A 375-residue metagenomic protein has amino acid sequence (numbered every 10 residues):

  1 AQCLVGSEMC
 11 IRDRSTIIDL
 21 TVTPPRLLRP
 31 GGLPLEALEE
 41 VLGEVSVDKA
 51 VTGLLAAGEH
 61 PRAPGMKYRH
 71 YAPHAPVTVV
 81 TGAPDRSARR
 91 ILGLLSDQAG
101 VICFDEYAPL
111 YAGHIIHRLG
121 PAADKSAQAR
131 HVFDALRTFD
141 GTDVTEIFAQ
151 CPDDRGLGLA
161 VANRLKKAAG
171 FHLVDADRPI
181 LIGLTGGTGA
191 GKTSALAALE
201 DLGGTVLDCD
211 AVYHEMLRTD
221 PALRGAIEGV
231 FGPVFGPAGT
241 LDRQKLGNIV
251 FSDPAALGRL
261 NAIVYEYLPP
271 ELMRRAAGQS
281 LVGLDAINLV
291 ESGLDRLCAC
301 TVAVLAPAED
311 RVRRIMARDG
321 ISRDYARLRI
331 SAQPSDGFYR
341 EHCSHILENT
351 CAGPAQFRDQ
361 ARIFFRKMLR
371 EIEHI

Functional and structural regions predicted by a protein language model:
A1-G6, I11: Single conserved hydrophobic/aromatic residue that forms the stacking wall/gate of nucleotide- or nucleobase-binding
E59-G156, A160-G170: A C-terminal functional module that forms or caps the active site or interfaces directly with catalytic machinery
H131, L136, E271-L272, R296-L297 (+3 more regions): Small-molecule kinase domains that catalyze NTP-dependent phosphoryl transfer to phosphate-bearing small molecules
I182-L184: Hydrophobic anchor at the beta1->P-loop junction of P-loop NTPases
A190: ATP-binding Walker
T193: Walker A/P-loop
A211-S280: ATP-dependent small-molecule kinase phosphotransfer cores that center on conserved nucleotide phosphate-binding segments
P270-A277, L281-R318: ATP-dependent NMP and nucleoside kinases share a basic, alpha-helical "lid"
